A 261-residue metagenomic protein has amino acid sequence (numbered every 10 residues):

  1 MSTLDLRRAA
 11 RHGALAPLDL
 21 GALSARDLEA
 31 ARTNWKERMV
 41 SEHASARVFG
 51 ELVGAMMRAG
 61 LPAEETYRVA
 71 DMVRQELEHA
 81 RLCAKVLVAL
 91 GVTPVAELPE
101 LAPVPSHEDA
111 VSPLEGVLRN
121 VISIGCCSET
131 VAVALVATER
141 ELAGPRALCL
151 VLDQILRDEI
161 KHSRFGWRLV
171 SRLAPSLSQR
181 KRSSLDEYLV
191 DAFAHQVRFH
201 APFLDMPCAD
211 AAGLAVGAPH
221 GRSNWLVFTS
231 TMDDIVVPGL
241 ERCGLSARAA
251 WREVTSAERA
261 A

Functional and structural regions predicted by a protein language model:
M1-A261: Non-heme di-metal
